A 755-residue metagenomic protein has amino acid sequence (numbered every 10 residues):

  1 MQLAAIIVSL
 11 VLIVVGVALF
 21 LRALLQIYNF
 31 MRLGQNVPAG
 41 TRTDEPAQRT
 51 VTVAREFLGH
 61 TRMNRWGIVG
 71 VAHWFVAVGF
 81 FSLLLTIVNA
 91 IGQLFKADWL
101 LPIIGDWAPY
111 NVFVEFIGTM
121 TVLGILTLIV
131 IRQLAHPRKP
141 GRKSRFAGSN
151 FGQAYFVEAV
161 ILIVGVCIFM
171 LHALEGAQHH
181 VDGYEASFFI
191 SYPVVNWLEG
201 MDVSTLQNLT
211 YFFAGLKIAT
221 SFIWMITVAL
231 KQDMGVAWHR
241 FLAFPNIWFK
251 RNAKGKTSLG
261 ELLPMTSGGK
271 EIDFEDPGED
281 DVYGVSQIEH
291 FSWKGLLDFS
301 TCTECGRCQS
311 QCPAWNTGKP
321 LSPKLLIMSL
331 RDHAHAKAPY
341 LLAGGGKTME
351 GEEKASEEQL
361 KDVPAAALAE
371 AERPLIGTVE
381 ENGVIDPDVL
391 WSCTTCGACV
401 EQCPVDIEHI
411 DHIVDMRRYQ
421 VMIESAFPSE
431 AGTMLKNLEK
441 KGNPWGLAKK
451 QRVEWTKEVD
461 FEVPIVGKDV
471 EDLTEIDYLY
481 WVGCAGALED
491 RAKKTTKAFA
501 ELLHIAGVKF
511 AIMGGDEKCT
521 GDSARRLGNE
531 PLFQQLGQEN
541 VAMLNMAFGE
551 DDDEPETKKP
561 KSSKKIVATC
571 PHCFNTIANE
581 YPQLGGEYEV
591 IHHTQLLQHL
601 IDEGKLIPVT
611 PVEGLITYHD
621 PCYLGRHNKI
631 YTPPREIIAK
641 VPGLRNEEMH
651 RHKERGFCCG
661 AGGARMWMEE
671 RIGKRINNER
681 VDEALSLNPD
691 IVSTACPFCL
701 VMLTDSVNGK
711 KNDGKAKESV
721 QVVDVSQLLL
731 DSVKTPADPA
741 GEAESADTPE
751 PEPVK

Functional and structural regions predicted by a protein language model:
M1-V285, K324, M328, H333: Membrane-embedded alpha-helical bundles of multi-pass integral membrane proteins
Q2-L134, H290-F299, L321-L325, A334-Y581 (+3 more regions): Iron-sulfur-cluster electron-transfer modules
L230-F241, R251-S329, H333-T348, P364-S392: Intrinsically disordered cytosolic tails
V482-E589, Y623-K640, L644-K755: Cofactor-cradling patches in redox/metallo enzymes
Y588-G604, G643: C-terminal, non-catalytic macromolecule-binding modules
I601-L615: Acyltransferase donor/substrate-recognition loop-hinge adjacent to the catalytic core
Y618: Hydrophobic alpha-helical positions that pack around
